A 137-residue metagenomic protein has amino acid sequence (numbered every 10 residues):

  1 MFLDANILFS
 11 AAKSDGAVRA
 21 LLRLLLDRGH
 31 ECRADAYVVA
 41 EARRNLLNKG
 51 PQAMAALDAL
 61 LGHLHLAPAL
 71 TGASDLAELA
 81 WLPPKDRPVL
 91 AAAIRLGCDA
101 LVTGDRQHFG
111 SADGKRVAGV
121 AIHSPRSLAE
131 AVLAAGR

Functional and structural regions predicted by a protein language model:
F2-L3, D15-N48: PIN/NYN-family metal-dependent endoribonuclease catalytic core
I7-L8, V38, V89, Q107-H108: Alpha-helix capping/helix-boundary segments
L24, A92, G114: Hydrophobic/aromatic ligand-binding patch that stacks against planar heteroaromatic rings of cofactors or nucleotides
Y37, D58-A80: Acidic catalytic patch
V39-H63, A131-R137: Extended, non-globular alpha-helical segments
A73-L101: Mid-chain, well-packed structural core segment of small domains
A80, R87, D99-A100, R106-R137: Acidic, PIN/NYN-like endoribonuclease modules and their adjacent C-terminal/linker elements
